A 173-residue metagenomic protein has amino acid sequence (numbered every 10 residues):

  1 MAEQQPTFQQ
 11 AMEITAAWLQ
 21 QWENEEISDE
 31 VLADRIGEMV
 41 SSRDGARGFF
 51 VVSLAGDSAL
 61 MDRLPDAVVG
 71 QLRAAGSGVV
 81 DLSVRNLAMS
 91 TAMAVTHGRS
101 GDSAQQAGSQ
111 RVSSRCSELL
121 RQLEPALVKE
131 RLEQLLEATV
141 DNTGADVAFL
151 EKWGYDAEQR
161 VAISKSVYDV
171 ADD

Functional and structural regions predicted by a protein language model:
M1-E26, L127-D173: Low-complexity intrinsically disordered segments
Q5, Q9, E26, V40 (+6 more regions): Alpha-solenoid helical-repeat scaffolds
A11-A17, A46-L54, M89-M93, V147: Amphipathic alpha-helical elements of HEAT/ARM-like alpha-solenoid repeat scaffolds that form extended
D29-L32, I36, A75, R99-S109: Alpha-helical rod/repeat scaffolding segments in eukaryotic adaptors/tethers and long-chain four-helix cytokines
L32-R73: A glycine-rich, hydrophobic loop/mini-helix early in the fold
R43-R47, D57-L60, V79, L123-L127 (+1 more regions): Short secondary-structure junctions and interdomain/linker hinges
A55, M61-R99, S103: Aromatic- and glycine-enriched beta-alpha-beta binding-site module
L87-K152: Conserved binding-pocket/active-site segment within a compact domain
